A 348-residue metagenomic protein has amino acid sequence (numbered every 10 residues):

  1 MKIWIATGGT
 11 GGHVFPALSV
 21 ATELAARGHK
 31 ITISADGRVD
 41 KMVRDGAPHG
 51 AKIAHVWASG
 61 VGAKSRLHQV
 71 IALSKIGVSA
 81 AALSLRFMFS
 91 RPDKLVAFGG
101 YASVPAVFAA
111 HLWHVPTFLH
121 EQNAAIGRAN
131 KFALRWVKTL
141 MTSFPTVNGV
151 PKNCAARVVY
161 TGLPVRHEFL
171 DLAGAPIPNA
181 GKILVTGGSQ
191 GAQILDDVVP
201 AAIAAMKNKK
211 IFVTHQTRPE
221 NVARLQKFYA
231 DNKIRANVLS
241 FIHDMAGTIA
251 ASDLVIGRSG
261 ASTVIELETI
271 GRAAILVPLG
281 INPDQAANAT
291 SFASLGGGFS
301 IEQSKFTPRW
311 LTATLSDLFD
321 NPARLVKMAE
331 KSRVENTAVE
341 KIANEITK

Functional and structural regions predicted by a protein language model:
K2-S74: Glycosyltransferase specificity loop/lid
T22, I33-S34, R38-A51, V61 (+5 more regions): Donor-nucleotide binding loops and adjacent catalytic segments primarily of GT-B fold Leloir glycosyltransferases
K30, A51, H111-D171: Active-site-proximal region of nucleotide-activated glycan assembly enzymes, centered on histidine/acidic-rich loops
R38-M42, L83, L95-W113: An aromatic- and histidine-rich active-site surface loop
A63-K94, L112: An amphipathic, basic-hydrophobic alpha-helix
P92-K94, A250-T263, R272: Acidic donor-binding loop of glycosyltransferase active sites
W113, A250-S252, E266-I275, L295: Conserved donor-binding/catalytic loop of nucleotide-activated donor transferases
F299, S304-T337: Conserved donor-nucleotide binding/catalytic region of nucleotide-linked donor-dependent transferases
